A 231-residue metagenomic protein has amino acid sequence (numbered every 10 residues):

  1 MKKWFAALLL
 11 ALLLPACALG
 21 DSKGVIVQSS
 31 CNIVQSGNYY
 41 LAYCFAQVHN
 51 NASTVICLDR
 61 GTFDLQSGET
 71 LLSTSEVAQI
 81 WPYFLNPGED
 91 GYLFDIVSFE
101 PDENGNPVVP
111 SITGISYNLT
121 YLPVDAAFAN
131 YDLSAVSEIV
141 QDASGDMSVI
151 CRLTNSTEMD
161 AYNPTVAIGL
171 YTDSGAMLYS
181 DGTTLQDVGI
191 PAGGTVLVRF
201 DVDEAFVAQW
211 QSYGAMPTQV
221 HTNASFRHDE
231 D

Functional and structural regions predicted by a protein language model:
M1-K23, Q209, D231: Intrinsically disordered, low-complexity Ser/Thr/Pro-rich tracts
L19-L41, S116-D146, I150: Low-complexity, acidic Ser/Thr/Pro/Gly-rich terminal tails and inter-domain linkers that flank the onset of structured
V48-S53, L153-T157: Asparagine-centered strand-capping/turn motif at beta-strand->loop junctions
S53-L58, L72-S73, E158-N163, M177-L178: Short acidic/proline- and small/hydrophobic-mixed sequence motifs that coincide with surface turns and coil-to-beta
I56, G61-Q66, A161, A167-L170: Short, structured motif recognition centered on aromatic/hydrophobic residues
D64-S75, L170-S180: Short aromatic-acidic-glycine turn motif
L72-E103, S180-A208: Intrinsically disordered, low-complexity Pro/Gly/Ser/Thr-rich segments with frequent PxxP/GP/PP motifs and embedded
F99-D142, D203-D231: Terminal connector regions
